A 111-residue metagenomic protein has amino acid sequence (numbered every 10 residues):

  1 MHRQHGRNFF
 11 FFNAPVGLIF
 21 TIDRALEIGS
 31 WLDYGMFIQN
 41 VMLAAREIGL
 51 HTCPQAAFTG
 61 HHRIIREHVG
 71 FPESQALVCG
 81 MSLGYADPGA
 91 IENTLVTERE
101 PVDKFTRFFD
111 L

Functional and structural regions predicted by a protein language model:
M1-L111: Acidic, surface-exposed loops and disordered segments
